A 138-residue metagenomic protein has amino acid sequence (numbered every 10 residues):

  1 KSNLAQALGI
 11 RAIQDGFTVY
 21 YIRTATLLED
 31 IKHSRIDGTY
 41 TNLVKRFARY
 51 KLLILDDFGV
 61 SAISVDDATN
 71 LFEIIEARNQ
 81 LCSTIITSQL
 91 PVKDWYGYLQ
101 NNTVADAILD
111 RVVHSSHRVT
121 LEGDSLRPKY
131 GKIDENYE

Functional and structural regions predicted by a protein language model:
K1-F17: Walker A/P-loop
T18, I22, T26-R49, F58-E138: Replace "adjacent to P-loop NTPase cores in ATP/GTP-dependent enzymes" with "adjacent to NTP-binding cores
L52: Walker B motif beta-strand of ABC-family P-loop ATPases
